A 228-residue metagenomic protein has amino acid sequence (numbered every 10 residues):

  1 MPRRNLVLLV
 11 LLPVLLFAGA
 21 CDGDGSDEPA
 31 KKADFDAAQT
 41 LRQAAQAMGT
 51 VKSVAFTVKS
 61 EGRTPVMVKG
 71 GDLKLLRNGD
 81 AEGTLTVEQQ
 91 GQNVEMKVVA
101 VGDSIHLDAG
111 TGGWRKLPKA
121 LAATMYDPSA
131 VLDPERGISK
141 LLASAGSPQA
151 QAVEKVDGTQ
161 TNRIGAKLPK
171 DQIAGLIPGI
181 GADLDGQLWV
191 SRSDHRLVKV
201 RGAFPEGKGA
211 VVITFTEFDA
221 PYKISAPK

Functional and structural regions predicted by a protein language model:
P2-L6, D22-K228: Subset-of-secretome marker
L8-P13: Sec-dependent N-terminal signal peptides
F17-A20: C-terminal motif of bacterial Sec signal peptides marking the signal peptidase cleavage site
